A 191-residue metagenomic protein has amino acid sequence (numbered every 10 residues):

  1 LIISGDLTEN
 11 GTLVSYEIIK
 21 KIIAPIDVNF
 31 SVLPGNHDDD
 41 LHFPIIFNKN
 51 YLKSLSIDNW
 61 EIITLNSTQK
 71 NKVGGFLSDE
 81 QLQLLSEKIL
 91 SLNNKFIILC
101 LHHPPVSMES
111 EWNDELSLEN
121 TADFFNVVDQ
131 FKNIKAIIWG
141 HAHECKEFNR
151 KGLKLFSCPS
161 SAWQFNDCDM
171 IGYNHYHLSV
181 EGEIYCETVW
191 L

Functional and structural regions predicted by a protein language model:
L1-D6, F30-N36, N66, I98-L101 (+2 more regions): Active-site neighborhood of phospho(di)ester-bond hydrolases with catalytic His/Asp-centered motifs
L1-L52, S56-I57, Q130: Core catalytic region of metal-dependent phosphoesterases/phosphodiesterases, especially metallo-beta-lactamase-like
T8-V14, N36-H42, K70-V73, P104-E109 (+2 more regions): Active-site environment of divalent metal-dependent phosphoester hydrolases
S15-N29, L116-F125, G152-A162: Short, electropositive alpha-helical surface patch
S54-I63, I89-F96, N149-L155, V180-I184: Beta-strand-turn-beta hairpins that frame and shape the catalytic cleft of phosphate-ester-processing enzymes
D58-I97, W112-D123: Binuclear metal-dependent hydrolase catalytic cores centered on His/Asp/Glu-rich metal-binding motifs
K95-K135, Q164: Active-site-proximal segments of metal-dependent phosphoesterases and phosphodiesterases across multiple
V127, N149-L191: Binuclear metal-dependent phosphoesterase catalytic core
